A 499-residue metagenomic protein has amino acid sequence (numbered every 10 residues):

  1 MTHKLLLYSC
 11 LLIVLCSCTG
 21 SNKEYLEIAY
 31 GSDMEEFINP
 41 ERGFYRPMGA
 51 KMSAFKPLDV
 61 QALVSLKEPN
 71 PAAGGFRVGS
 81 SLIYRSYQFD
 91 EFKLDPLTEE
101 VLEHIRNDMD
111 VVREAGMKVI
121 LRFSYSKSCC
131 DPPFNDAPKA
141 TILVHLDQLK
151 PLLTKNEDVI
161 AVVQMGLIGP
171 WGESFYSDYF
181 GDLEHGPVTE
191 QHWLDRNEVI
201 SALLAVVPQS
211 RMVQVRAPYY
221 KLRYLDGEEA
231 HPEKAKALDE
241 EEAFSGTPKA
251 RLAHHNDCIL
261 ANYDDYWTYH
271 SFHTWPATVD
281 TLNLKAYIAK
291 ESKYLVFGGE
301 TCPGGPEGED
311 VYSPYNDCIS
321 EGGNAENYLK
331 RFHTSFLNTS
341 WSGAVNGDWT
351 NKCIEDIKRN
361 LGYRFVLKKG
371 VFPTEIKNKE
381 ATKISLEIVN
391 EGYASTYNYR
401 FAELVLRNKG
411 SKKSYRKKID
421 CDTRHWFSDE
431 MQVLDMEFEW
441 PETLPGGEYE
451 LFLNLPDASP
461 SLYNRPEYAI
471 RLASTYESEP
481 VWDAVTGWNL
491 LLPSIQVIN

Functional and structural regions predicted by a protein language model:
C16-S17: C-terminal motif of bacterial Sec signal peptides marking the signal peptidase cleavage site
E24-S81, S86: Boundary/entry segment of secreted carbohydrate-active catalytic domains
L66-S126, K139-I142: Aromatic-lined substrate-binding rim segments of carbohydrate-active enzymes
Q88-E100, D131-A140, S174, G181-W193: The substrate-binding groove and active-site-proximal loops of carbohydrate-active enzymes, especially glycoside
V101-E114, N135-V162, H192-V206: An active-site-proximal structural segment forming one wall of the substrate-binding cleft that immediately precedes
V162-G169, E173-W341: Catalytic-core regions of glycoside hydrolase
C318-F372: Catalytic cores of secreted or luminal carbohydrate-active enzymes
I357-N499: Extracellular/luminal regions of secreted and cell-surface proteins that mediate adhesion/ECM remodeling
